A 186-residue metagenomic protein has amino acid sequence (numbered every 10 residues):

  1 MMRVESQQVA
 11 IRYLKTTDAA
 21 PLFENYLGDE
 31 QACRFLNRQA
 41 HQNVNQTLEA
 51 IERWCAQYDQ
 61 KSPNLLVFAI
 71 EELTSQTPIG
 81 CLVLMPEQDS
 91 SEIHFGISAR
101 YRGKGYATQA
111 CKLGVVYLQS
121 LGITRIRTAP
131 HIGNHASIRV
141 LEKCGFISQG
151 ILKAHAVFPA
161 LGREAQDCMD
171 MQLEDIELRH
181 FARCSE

Functional and structural regions predicted by a protein language model:
M1-P21, N25-Q31, E71-E186: Acyl-donor (CoA/ACP) binding surface of acyl/acetyltransferases
Y13, H41, R53-A56, V83: Hydrophobic alpha-helical segments with strong N-terminal bias
E24-Q39, D59: Helix-loop element at the rim of GNAT/NAT acetyltransferase active sites that forms part of the acceptor-substrate
C33-R53, L66: Conserved GNAT-fold acetyl-CoA-binding loop/helix
N37, P63, S120-I123: Residue-level recognition of short, structured coil/turn motifs that connect secondary structure elements
N43-N45, Y58, A160: A short hydrophobic/aromatic micro-motif that marks alpha-helical segments and, especially, helix-coil
R53-A69: A short helix-loop-beta-strand connector motif used in the catalytic cores of GNAT acetyltransferases and, in some
